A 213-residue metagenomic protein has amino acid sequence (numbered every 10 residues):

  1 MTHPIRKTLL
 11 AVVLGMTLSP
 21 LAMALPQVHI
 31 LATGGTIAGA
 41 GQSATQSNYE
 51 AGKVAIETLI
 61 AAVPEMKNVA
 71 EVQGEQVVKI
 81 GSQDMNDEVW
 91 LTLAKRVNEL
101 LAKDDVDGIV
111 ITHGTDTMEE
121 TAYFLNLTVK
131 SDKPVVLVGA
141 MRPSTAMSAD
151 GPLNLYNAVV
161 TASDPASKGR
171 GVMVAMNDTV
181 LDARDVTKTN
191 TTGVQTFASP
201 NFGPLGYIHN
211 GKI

Functional and structural regions predicted by a protein language model:
M1-V12: Bacterial N-terminal signal peptides that target proteins for export
K7, P20-L25: Sec/Tat signal peptide C-region and signal peptidase I cleavage site
A11-P20: Bacterial N-terminal signal peptides
L25-I213: Active-site histidine-anchored catalytic micro-motif
